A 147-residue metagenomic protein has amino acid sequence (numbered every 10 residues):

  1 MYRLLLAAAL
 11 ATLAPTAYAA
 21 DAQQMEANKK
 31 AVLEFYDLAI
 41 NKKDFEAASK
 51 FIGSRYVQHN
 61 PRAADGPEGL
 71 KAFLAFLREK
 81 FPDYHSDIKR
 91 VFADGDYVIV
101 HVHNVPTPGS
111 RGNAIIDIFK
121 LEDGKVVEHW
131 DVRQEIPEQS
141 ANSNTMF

Functional and structural regions predicted by a protein language model:
L4-L13: Sec-dependent N-terminal signal peptides
Y18-F147: C-terminal and inter-domain tail/linker signature
